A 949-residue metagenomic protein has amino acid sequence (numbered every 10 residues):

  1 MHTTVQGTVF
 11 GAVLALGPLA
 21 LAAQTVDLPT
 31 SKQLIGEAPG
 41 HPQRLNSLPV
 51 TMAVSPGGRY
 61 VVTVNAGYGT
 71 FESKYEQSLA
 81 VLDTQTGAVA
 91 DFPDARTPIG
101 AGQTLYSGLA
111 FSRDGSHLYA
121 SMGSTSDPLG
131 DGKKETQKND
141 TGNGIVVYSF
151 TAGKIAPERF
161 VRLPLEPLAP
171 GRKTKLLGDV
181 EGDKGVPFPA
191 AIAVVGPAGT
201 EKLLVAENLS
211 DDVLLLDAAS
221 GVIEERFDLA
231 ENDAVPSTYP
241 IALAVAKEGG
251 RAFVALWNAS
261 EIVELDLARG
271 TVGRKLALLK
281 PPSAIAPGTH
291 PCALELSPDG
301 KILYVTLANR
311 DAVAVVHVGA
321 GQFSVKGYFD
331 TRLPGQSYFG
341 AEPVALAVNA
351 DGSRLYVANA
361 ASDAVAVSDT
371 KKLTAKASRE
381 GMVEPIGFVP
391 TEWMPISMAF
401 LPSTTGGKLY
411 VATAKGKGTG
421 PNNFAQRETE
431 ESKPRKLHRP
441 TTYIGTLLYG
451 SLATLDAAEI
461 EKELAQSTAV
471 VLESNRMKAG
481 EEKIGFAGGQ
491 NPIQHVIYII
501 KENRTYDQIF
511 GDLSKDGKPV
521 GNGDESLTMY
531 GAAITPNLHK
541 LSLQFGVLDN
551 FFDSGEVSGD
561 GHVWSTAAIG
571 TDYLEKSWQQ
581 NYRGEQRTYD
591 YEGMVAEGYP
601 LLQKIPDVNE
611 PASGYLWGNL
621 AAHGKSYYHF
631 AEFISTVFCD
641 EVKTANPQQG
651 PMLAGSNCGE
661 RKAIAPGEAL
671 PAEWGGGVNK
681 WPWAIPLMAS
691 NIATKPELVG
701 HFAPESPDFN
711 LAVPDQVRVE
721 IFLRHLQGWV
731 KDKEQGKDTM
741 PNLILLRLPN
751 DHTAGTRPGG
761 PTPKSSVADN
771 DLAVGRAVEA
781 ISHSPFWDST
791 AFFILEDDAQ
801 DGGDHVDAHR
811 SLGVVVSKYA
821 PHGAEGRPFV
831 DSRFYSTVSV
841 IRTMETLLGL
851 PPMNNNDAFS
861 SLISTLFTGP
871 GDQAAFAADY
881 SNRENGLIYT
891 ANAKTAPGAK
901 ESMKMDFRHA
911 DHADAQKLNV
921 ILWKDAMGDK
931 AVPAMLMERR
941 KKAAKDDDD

Functional and structural regions predicted by a protein language model:
M1-V5: N-terminal secretory signal peptides that target proteins for export/translocation
G7-A20: Bacterial N-terminal signal peptides
G11-V13, P49, G153, V315 (+3 more regions): Intrinsically disordered, low-complexity serine/threonine-rich segments
A22-K483: Predominantly soluble domains enriched in secretory-pathway, periplasmic, or organellar proteins
L448, K462-D949: N-terminal pro-sequences and low-complexity stem/linker regions of secreted or lumenal proteins
